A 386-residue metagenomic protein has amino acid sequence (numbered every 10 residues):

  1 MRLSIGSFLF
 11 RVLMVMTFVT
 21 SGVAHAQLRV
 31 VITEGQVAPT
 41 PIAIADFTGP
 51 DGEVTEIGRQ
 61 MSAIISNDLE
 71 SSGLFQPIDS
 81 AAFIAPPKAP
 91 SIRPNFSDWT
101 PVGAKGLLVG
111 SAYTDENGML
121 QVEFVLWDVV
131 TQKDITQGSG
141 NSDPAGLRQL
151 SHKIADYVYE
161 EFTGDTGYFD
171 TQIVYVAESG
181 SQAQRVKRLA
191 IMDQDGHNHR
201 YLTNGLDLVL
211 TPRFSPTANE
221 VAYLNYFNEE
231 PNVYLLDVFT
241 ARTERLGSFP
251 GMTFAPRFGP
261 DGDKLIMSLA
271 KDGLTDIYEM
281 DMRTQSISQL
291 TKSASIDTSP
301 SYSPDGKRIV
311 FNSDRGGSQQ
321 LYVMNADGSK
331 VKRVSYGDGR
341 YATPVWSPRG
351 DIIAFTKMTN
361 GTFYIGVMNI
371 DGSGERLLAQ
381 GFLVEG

Functional and structural regions predicted by a protein language model:
F10-S21: Bacterial N-terminal signal peptides
L28, P90-Y157: Amphipathic beta-strand/beta-sheet edge segments enriched in Tyr/Trp
T33-N95, L108, T114: Short beta-strand->alpha-helix linker/helix-N-cap micro-motif that forms a surface specificity/interaction loop
G118-Q121, Q182-A190, E230-Y234, L274-Y278 (+2 more regions): Structural motif
G167-F169, P216-T217, P260-D261, P304-D305 (+1 more regions): Residue-level detector of Asp-centered blade-edge/turn motifs that repeat once per structural unit in beta-propeller
I173, V221, G262-I266, G306-V310 (+1 more regions): Hydrophobic beta-strand positions that form the internal "hydrophobic ladder" of WD40/Gbeta-like beta-propeller blades
D193-L208, L236-F254, M280-T298, M324-A342 (+1 more regions): Multi-bladed beta-propeller domains
